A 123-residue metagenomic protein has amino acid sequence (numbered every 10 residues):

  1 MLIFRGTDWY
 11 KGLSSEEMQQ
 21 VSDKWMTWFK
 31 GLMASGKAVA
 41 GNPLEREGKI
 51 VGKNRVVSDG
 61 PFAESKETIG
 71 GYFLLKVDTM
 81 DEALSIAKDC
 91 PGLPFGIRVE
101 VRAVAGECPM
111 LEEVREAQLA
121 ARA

Functional and structural regions predicted by a protein language model:
M1-A123: Conserved, structured core segments of small domains
